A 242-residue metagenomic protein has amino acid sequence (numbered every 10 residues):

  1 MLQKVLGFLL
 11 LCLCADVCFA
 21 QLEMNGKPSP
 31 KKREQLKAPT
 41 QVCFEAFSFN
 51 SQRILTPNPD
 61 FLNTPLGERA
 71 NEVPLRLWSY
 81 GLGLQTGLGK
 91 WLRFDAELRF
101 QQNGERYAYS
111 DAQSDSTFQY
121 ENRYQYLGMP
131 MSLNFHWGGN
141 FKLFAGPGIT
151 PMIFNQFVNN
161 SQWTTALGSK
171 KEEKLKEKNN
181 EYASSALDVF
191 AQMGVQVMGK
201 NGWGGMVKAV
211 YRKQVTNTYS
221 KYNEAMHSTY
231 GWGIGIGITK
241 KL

Functional and structural regions predicted by a protein language model:
M1-K27, C43, F141, W232-L242: Bacterial Sec-dependent N-terminal signal peptides
L6, S29, Y124, E172-K174 (+3 more regions): Residue-level detector of intrinsically disordered/flexible regions characterized by low predicted structural confidence
G7, A15, G83, G87-G89 (+4 more regions): Small side chains
A20-T86: Short glycine/proline- and aromatic-enriched beta-strand/turn motifs that initiate or cap beta-hairpins
K31, N179-Y182, A186-L242: Predominantly the C-terminal beta-signal and adjacent terminal strand-loop region of outer-membrane beta-barrel
A38, A46-S48, I54, Q85-G168 (+2 more regions): Gram-negative (and chloroplast) outer-membrane scaffold detector with strong preference for beta-barrel transmembrane
T40-V42, W78-L82, L127-M131, L143 (+2 more regions): Hydrophobic, lipid-facing positions within transmembrane beta-strands of outer-membrane proteins
S51-L75, Q102-Y126, I153-A186, Q214-T229: Extracellular/periplasm-exposed beta-strand and loop segments of Gram-negative cell-envelope proteins, dominated by
